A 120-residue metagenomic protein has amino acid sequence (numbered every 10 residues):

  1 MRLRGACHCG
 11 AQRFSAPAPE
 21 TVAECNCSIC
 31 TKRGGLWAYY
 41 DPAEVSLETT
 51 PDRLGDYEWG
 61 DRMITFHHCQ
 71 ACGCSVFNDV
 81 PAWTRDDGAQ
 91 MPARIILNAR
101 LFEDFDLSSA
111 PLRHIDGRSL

Functional and structural regions predicted by a protein language model:
M1-A6, A11-L120: A short Gly-Trp-Pro
